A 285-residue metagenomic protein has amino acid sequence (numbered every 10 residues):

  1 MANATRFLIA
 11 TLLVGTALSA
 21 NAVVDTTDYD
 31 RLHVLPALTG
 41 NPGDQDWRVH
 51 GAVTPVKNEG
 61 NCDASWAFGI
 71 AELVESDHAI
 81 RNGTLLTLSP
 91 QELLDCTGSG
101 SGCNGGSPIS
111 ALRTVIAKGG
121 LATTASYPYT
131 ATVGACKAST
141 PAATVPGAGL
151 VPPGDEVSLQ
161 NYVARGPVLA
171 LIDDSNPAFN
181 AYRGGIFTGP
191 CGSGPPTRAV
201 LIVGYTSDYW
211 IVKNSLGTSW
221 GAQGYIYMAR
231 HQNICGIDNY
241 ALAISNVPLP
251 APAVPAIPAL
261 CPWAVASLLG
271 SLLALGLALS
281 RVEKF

Functional and structural regions predicted by a protein language model:
M1-L8, W263-A264: Bacterial N-terminal signal peptides that target proteins for export
V14-A20: N-terminal signal peptide c-region/cleavage motif recognized by signal peptidases
A20-N21, F285: Signal peptide processing junction and immediate N-terminal pro/mature segment of secreted/exported proteins
N21-P252: Catalytic-core signature of thiol
A251-A266: Short, threonine-centered small-residue motifs that mark membrane-proximal processing/anchoring sites and TM-junction
P262-E283: A cross-kingdom C-terminal cell-surface attachment/processing module
